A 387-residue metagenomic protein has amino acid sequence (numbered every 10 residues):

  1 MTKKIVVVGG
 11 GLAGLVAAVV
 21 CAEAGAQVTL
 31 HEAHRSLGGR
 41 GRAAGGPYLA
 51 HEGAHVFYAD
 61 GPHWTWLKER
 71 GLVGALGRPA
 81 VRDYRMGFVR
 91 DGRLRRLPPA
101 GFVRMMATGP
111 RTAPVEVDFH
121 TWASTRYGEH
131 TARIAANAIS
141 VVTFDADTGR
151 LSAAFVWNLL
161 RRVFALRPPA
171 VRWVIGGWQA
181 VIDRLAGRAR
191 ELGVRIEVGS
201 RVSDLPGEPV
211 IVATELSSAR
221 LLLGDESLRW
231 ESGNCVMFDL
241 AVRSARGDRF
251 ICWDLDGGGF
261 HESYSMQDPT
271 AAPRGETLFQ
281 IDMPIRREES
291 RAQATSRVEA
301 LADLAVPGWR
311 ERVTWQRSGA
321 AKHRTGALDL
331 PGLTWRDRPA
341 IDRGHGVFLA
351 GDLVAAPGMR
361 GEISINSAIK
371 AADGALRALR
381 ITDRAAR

Functional and structural regions predicted by a protein language model:
K3-L30: N-terminal Rossmann-like FAD-binding beta1-loop-alpha1 element of flavoenzymes
A22-G45: Glycine-rich FAD pyrophosphate-binding loop
R42-G61, G109: Glycine-rich active-site loop/strand segments that organize a redox cofactor
Y48, W64-G87, G128-A136, S232: A short alpha-helix-loop-beta-strand transition element characteristic of N-terminal alpha/beta dinucleotide-binding
R90-L94, G101-W173: Rossmann-like flavin
N158-P206: Helical element adjacent to the flavin cofactor pocket in flavoenzyme catalytic cores
S200-A292, R338: Mid-domain catalytic core of redox enzymes that form a hydrophobic substrate pocket/lid adjacent to a catalytic redox
T270-R387: Conserved flavin/dinucleotide-binding core of flavoenzymes
